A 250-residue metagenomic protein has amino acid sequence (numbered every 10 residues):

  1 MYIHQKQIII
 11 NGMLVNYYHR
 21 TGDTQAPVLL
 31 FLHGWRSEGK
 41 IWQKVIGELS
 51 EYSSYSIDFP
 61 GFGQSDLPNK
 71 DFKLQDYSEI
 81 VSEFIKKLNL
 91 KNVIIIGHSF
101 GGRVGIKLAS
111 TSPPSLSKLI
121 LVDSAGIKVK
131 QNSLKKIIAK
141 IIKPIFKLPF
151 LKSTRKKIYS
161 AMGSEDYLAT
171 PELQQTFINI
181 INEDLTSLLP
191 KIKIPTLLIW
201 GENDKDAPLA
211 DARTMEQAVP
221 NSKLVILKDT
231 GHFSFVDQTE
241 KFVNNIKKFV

Functional and structural regions predicted by a protein language model:
M1-L29, S50-Y52, L90-K91, N132 (+1 more regions): Alpha/beta-hydrolase fold catalytic core
Y18, Y55-I96, N244: Active-site loop/oxyanion-hole signature of alpha/beta-hydrolase fold enzymes
R20-Q64: Conserved HGGG/HGGXW glycine-rich cap/lid loop of the alpha/beta-hydrolase fold
R103-T111, S117-L148: Flexible "cap/lid" loop of the alpha/beta hydrolase fold
Y159-S187: Hydrophobic, aromatic-rich cap/lid helix
I192, L198-W200, D204: Short beta-strand/loop motif that positions the catalytic acidic residue of the alpha/beta-hydrolase fold
K205-D211: Conserved alpha/beta-hydrolase "acid-adjacent" motif
T230-T239: Catalytic histidine-centered segment of alpha/beta-hydrolase-like enzymes
